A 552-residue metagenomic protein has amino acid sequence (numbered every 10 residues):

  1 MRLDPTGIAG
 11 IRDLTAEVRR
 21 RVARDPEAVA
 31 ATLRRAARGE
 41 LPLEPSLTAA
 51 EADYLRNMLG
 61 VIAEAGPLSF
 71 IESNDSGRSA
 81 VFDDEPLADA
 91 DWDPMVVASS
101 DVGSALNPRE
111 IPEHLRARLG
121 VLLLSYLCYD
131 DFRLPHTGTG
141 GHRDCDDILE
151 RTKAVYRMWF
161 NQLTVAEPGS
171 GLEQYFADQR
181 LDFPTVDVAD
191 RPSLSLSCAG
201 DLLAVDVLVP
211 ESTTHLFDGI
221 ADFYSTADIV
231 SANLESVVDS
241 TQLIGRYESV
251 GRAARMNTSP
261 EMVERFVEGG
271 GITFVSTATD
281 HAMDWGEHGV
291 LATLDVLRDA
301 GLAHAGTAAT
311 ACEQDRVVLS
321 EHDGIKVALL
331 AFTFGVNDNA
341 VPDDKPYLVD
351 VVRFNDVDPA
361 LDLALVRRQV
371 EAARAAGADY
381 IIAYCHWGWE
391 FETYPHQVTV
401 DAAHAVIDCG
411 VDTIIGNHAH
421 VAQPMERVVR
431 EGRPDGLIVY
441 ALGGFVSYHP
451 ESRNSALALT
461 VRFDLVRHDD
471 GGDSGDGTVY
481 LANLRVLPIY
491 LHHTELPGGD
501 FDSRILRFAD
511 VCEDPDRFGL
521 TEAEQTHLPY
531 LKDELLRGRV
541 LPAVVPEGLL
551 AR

Functional and structural regions predicted by a protein language model:
D4-T152, W159-R191, N454-R552: A short C-terminal boundary segment appended to hydrolase-like catalytic domains
S99-G286: N-terminal catalytic scaffold of extracellular/periplasmic and nuclease hydrolases that process anionic headgroups
C198-G200, A227-E235, G270-D280, H304-A308 (+4 more regions): Active-site neighborhood of phospho(di)ester-bond hydrolases with catalytic His/Asp-centered motifs
V205-V207, V238-T241, D280-L294, G306 (+5 more regions): Active-site environment of divalent metal-dependent phosphoester hydrolases
P210, H215-D218, R252-M256, E321-I381: Binuclear metal-dependent hydrolase catalytic cores centered on His/Asp/Glu-rich metal-binding motifs
A227, N233-D239, A278-D280, Q369-Y394: Short acidic, glycine-rich surface-loop motifs adjacent to enzyme active sites
T241-F266, D379-G410: Active-site-proximal segments of metal-dependent phosphoesterases and phosphodiesterases across multiple
G271-F274, P395-L459: Conserved beta-sheet core of the metallophosphoesterase superfamily
